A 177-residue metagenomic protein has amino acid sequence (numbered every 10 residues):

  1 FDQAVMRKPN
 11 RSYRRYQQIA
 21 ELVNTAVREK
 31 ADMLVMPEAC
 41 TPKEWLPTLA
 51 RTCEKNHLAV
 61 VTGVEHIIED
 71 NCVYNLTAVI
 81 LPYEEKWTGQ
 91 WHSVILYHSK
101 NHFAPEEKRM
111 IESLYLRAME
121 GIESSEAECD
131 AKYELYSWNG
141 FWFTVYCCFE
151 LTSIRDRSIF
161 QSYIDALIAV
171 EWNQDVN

Functional and structural regions predicted by a protein language model:
F1-M33, C40: N-terminal, active-site-proximal structural segment of metallo-dependent hydrolase catalytic domains
P9-R15, M36-C40, G121-S125, T144-E150 (+1 more regions): Short, flexible loop segments at the rims of nucleotide/cofactor-binding pockets, characterized by
R15-I19, W45, C129, T152-S153: Amphipathic coiled-coil/heptad-repeat helices and related helical stalk/stem segments that mediate oligomerization
R28-L34, S137-W142, S162-L167: Short, surface-exposed connector motifs at secondary-structure boundaries
L34-V35, V61: A local structural micro-motif
C40-E65, W142, L151-N177: CN hydrolase (nitrilase-like) catalytic-core segments centered on the catalytic cysteine and neighboring Lys/Glu
P42-K43, T52-K55, V60-W87, Y97: Long, hydrophobic, well-ordered secondary-structure blocks that form the structural core and pocket-lining surfaces
C72-Q161: Active-site catalytic loop in hydrolytic enzyme cores
